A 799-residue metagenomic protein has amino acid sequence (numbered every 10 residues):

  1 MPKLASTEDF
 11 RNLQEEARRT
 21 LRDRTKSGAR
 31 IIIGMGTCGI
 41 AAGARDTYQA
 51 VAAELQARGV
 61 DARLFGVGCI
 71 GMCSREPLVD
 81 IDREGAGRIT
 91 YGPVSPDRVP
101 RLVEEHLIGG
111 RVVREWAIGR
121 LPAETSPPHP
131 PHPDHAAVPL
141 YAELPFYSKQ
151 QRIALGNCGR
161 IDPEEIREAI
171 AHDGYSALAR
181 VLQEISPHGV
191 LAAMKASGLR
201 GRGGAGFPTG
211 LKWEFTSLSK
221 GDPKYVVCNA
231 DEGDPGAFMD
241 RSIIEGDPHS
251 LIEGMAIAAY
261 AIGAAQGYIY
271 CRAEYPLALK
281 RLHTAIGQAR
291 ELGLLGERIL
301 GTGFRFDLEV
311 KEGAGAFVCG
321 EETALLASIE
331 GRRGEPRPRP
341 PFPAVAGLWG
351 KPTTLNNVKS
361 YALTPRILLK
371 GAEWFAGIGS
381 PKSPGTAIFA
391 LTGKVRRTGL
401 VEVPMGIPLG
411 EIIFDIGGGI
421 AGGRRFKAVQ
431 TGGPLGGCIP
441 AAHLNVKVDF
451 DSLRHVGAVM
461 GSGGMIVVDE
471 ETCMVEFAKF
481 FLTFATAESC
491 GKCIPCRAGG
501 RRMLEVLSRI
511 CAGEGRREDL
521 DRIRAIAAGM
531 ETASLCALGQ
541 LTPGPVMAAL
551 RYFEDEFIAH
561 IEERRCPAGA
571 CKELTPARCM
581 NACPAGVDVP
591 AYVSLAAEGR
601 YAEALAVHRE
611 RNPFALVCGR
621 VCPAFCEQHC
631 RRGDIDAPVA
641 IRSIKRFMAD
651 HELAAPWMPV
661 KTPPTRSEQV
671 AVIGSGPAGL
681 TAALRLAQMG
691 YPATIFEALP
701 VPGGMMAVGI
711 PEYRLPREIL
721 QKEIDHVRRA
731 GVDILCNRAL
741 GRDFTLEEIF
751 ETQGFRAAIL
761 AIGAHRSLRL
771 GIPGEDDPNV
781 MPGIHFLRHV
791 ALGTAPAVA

Functional and structural regions predicted by a protein language model:
M1-L574: Feature of Fe-S/electron-transfer and energy-metabolism proteins that preferentially highlights extended coupling
S27, I32-G34, G59-L64, F481-F484 (+6 more regions): Ferredoxin-like iron-sulfur electron-transfer modules
P77-V79, P495-R501, Q540-L541, E573 (+6 more regions): Iron-sulfur cluster-binding cysteine motifs and their immediate structural context in ferredoxin-like electron-transfer
D82-V94, G221-K224, S452-H455, M503-R524 (+4 more regions): Non-heme iron-sulfur electron-transfer modules
L605-N612, I644, M706-F755: N-terminal Rossmann-like dinucleotide/flavin-binding domain of flavoprotein oxidoreductases that bind FAD/FMN
M648-P664, K722-D743, S767-A799: Glycine-rich dinucleotide-binding loop and its adjacent helix/turn
V672-F696, L735-F750, A758, I762 (+2 more regions): Rossmann-like dinucleotide/flavin-binding elements
Y691-A707: Glycine-rich FAD pyrophosphate-binding loop
